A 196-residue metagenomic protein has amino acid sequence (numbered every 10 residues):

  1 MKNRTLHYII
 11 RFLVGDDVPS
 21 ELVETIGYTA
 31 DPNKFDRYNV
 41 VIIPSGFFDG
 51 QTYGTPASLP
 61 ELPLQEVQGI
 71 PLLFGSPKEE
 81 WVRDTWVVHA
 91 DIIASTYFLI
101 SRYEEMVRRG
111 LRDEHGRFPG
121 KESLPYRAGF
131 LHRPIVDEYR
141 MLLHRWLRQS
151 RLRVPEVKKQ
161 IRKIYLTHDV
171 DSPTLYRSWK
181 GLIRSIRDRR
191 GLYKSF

Functional and structural regions predicted by a protein language model:
M1-F196: Terminal accessory/targeting
